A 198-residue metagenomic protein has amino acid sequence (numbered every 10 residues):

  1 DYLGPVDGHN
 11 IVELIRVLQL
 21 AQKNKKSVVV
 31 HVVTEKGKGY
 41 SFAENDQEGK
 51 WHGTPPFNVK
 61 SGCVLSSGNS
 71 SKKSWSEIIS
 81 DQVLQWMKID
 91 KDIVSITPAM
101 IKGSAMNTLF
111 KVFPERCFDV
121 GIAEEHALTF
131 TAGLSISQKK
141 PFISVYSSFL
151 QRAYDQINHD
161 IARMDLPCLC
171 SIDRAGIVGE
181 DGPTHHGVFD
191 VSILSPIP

Functional and structural regions predicted by a protein language model:
D1-V17, K23-P198: Thiamine diphosphate
